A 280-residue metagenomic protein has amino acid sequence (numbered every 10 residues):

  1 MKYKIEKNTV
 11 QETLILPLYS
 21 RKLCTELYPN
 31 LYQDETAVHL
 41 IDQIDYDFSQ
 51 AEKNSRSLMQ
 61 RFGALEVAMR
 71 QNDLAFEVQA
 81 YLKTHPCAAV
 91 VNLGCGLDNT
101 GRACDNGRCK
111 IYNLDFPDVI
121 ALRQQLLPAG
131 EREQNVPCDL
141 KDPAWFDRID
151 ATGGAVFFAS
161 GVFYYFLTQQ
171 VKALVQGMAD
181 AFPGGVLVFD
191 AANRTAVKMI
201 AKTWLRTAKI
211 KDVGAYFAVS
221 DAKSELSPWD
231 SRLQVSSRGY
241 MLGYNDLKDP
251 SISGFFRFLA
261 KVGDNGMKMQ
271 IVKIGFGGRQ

Functional and structural regions predicted by a protein language model:
M1-V91, C95-C138, A151-T152: Rossmann-like AdoMet
P143-T152: Short amphipathic alpha-helix with an adjacent loop that forms part of the alpha/beta core around
F157-F158: A conserved beta-strand element that flanks and buttresses the S-adenosyl-L-methionine
Y165-M178: A short, conserved alpha-helix within the catalytic core of class I
M178-R194: Conserved beta-strand signature within the Rossmann-like core of class I S-adenosyl-L-methionine
K198-V213: Short, glycine-/aromatic-enriched active-site segment of Class I SAM-dependent methyltransferases
V213-Y240: Short alpha-helix
R232-F258: Conserved catalytic loop of SAM-dependent methyltransferase domains
